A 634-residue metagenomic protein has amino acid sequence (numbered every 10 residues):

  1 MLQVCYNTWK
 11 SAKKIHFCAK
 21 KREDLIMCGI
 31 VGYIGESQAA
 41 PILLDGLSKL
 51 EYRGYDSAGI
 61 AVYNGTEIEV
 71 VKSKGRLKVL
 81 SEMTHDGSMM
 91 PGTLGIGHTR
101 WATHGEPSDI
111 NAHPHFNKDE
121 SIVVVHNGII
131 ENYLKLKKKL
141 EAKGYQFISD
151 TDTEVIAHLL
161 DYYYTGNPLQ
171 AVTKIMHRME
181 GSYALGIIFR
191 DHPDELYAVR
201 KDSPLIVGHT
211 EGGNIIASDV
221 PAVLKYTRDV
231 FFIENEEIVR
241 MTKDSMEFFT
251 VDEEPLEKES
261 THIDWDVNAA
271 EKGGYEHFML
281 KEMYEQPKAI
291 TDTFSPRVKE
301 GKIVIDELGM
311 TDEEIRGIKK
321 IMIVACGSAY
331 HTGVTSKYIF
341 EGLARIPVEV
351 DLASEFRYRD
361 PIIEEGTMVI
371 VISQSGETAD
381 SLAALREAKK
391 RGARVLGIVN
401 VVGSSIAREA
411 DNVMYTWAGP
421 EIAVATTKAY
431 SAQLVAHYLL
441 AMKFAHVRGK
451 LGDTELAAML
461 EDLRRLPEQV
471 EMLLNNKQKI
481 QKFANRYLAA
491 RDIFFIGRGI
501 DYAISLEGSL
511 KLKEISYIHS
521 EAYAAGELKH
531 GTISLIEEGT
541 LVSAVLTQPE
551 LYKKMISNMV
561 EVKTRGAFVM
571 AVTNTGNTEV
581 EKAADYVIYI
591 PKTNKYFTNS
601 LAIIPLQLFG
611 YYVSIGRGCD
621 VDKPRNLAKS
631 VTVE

Functional and structural regions predicted by a protein language model:
H16, K21-K272, E276, K288-K320 (+6 more regions): Conserved short alpha-helical segments that host acidic/polar catalytic motifs at enzyme active sites
T93, G97-I110, K299-D312, S336-I372 (+2 more regions): Glycine-rich oxoanion-binding loops at beta->alpha junctions
P114-F116, Y197-A198, V230-F231, I238-R240 (+11 more regions): Replace "in large, NTP-powered and nucleic-acid-processing enzymes" with "in large, NTP-powered factors and other
Q286-I290, F294-M322, N412-L541, S614-E634: Active-site phosphate/pyrophosphate-binding segments
R316-A458, D462-R465, V545-I588, F609 (+1 more regions): Glycine-rich phosphate-binding loops that contact phosphosugars or nucleotide phosphates
F568, T593-E634: Generic C-terminus detector
